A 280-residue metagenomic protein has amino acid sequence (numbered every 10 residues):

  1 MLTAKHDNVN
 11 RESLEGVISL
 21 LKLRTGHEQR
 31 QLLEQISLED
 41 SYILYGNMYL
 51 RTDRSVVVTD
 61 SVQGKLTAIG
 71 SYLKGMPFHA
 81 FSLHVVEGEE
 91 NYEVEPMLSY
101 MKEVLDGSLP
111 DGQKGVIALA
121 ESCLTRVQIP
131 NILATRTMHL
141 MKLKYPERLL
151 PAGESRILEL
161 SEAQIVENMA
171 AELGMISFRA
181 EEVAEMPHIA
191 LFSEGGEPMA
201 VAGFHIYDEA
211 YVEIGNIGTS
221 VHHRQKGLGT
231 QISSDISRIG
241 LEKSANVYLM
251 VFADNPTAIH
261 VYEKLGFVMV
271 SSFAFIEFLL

Functional and structural regions predicted by a protein language model:
M1, K65, L73-A152: Acyl-donor-binding surface of acyltransferase catalytic domains
M1-Y42, H139, K144-S177: Short amphipathic alpha-helix that is part of the acyltransferase structural core
H6-V9, S41-E103, A202-V212: Conserved donor-binding loop and adjoining core beta-sheet/short helix segment in diverse acyl/aminoacyl transferases
L73-G75, F178-P187, S193-G195, M199-S220: A conserved beta-strand-loop-helix scaffold within acyl/acetyltransferase catalytic domains
E90-V104, T219, Q225-L241, I259-K264: Conserved acetyl-CoA-binding loop-helix of GNAT-fold acetyltransferases
E121-A134, T230, A253-S271: Conserved active-site alpha-helix within GNAT-family acetyltransferase domains
I132-K144, Y248, V268-L280: Conserved catalytic-core motifs of GNAT/GCN5-like acyltransferases
I214, V247-V251: Conserved hydrophobic beta-strand within the GNAT/NAT acetyltransferase core sheet that lines the active-site cleft
